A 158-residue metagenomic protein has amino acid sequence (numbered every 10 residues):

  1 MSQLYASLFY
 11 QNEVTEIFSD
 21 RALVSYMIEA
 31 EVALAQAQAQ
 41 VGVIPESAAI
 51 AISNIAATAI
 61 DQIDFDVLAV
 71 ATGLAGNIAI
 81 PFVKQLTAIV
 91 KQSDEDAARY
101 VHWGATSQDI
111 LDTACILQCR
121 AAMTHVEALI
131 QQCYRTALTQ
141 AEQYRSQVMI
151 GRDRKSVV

Functional and structural regions predicted by a protein language model:
M1-S156: A helix-coil-helix interface module used to build multimeric assemblies and to scaffold catalytic/cofactor sites
